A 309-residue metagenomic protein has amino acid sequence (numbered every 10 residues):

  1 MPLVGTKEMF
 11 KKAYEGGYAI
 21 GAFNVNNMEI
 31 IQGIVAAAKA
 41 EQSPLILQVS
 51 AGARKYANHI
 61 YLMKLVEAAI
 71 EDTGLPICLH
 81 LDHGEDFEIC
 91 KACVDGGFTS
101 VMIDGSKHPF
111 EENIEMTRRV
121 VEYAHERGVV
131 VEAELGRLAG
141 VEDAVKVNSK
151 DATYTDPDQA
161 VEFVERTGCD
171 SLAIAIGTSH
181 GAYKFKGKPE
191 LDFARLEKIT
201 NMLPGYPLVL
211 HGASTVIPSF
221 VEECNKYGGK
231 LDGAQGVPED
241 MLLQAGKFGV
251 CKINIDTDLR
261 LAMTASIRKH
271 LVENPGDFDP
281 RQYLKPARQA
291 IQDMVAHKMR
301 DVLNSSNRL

Functional and structural regions predicted by a protein language model:
M1-L3, L309: Basic/polar N-terminal segments that are highly enriched at the extreme N-terminus, encompassing both cleavable
V4-G21, D277-R281: Generic N-terminal amphipathic, Lys/Arg-enriched alpha-helix
V4-K12, N27-G52, I60-P76, G84-P207 (+6 more regions): Alpha/beta enzyme core
K55: Acidic-and-aromatic substrate-binding clefts and catalytic sites of carbohydrate-active enzymes
H211-T215: Short catalytic/ligand-gating loop segments at beta-alpha or beta-beta junctions within enzyme catalytic domains
K226, V237-L309: C-terminal alpha-helical cap/extension of soluble enzyme domains
